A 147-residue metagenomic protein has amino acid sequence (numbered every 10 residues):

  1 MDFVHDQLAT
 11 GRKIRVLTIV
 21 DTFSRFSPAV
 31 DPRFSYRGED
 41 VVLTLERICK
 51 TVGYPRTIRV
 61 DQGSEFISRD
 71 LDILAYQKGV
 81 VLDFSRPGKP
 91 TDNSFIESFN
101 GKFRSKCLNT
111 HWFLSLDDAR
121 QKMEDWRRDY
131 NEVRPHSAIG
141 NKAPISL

Functional and structural regions predicted by a protein language model:
M1-L147: Charged DNA-binding/catalytic regions of mobile-element recombinases
